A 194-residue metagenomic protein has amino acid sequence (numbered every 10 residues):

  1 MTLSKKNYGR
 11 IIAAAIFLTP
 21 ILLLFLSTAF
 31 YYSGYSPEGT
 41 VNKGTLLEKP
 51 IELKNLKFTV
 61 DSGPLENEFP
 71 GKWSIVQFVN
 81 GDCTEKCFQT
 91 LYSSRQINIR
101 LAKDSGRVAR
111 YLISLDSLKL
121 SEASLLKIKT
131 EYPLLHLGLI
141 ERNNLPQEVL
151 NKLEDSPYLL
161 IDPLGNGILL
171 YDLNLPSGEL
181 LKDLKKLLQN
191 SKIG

Functional and structural regions predicted by a protein language model:
M1-K57: N-terminal targeting signals for export/organelle localization
Y32, R95-R100, N144, K185-G194: Short, surface-exposed patches at the edges or C-terminal ends of soluble domains, predominantly
D61, G71, P163: Short, ordered coil/turn segments that flank beta-strands lining enzyme active or ligand-binding pockets
N67-R95: Short active-site neighborhood of thiol/selenol oxidoreductases, capturing the structured segment around
V76-V79, Y111-S114, I140: Conserved beta-strand segments of the P-loop GTPase G domain that flank and frequently precede/overlap
T84-E85, Q89-T130: Structural microenvironment flanking redox-active thiols in thiol-disulfide oxidoreductases
A109-Y111, S124-P157, I161: Short, internal strand/loop/helix patches that form the active-site neighborhood or redox-interaction surface
E154-D155, L160-G194: Thiol-/selenol-based redox modules, centered on thioredoxin-like and closely related oxidoreductase domains
